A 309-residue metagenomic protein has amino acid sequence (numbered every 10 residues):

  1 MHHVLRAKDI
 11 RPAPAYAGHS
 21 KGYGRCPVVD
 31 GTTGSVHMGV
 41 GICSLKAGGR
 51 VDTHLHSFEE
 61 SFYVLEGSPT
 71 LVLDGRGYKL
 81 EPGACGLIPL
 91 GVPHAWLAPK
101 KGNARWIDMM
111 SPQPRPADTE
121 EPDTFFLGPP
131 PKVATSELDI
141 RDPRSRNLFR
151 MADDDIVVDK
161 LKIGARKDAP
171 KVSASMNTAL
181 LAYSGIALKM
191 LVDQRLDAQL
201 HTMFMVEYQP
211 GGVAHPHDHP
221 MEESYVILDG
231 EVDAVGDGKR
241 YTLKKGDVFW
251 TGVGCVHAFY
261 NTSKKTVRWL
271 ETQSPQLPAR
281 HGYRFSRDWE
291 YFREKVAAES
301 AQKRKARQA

Functional and structural regions predicted by a protein language model:
M1-H37, E121-L200, G282-A309: A short, N-terminal "cap"/entry segment at the start of jelly-roll beta-barrel domains of the cupin/DSBH fold
G22-V28, G41-H56, G185-K189, F204-H219: Conserved short histidine dyad/triad with adjacent acidic residue
V40-C43, M203-V206, H215, V232-A234 (+4 more regions): A structural feature that tracks compact, well-ordered secondary-structure segments with a strong bias toward
F58-T70, D74, P210, M221-D233 (+1 more regions): Glycine- and acidic-residue-biased ligand/ion/polar-headgroup-sensing regions
S61, L87, K101-T119, W250 (+1 more regions): A short hydrophobic beta-strand segment most commonly corresponding to one strand of the jelly-roll/cupin
G75-G91, G238-V253: Short acidic-glycine-tyrosine-enriched beta hairpin
L97-K100, Y260-T262: Asparagine-centered strand-capping/turn motif at beta-strand->loop junctions
